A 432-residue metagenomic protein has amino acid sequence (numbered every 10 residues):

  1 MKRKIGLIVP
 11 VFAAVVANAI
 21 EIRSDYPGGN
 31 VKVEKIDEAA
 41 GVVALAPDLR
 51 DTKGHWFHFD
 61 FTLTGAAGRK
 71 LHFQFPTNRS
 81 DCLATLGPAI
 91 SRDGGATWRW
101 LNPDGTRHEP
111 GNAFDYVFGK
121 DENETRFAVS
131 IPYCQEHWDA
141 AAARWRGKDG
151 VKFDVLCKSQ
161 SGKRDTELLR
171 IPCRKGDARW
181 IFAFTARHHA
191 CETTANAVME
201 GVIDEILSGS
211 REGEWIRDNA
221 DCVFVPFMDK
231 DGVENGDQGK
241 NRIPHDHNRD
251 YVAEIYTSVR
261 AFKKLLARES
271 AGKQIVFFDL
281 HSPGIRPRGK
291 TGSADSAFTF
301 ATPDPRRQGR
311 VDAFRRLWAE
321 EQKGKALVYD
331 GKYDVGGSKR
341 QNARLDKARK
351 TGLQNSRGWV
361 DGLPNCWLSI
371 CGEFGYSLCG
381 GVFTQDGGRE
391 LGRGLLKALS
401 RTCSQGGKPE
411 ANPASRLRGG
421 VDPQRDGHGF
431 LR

Functional and structural regions predicted by a protein language model:
K2-P10: Sec-dependent signal peptide recognition, specifically the positively charged N-region followed immediately by
V9-N18: Hydrophobic h-region of N-terminal signal peptides that target proteins for export in Gram-negative bacteria
N18-D121, T125: Extreme N-terminal flexible tails
D104-K158: Extended acidic/polar, glycine-enriched regions that form or flank non-catalytic beta-rich accessory modules
F153-P172, G176-R349, L353, R357 (+3 more regions): Active-site/substrate-binding loop(s) of hydrolase catalytic cores
N365-W367: C-terminal folded domains that constitute the principal catalytic or ligand-binding module of multi-domain proteins
C379-D422, G427: His/Asp/Glu-rich mid-to-C-terminal helical/loop segments that flank catalytic regions of hydrolases
L431-R432: Short, solvent-exposed mixed-charge patches
